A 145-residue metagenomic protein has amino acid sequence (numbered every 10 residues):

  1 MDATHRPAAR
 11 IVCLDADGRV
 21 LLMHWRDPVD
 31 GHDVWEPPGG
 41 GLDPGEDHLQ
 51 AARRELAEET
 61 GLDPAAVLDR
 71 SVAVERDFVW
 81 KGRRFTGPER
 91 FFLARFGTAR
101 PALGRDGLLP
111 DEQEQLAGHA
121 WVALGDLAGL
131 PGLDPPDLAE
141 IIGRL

Functional and structural regions predicted by a protein language model:
M1-L21, G41-P44: Conserved N-terminal beta-strand and adjoining loop/helix that marks the start of the Nudix/MutT-like hydrolase domain
A9, D17, S71, L138-A139: Low-complexity, intrinsically disordered short peptide segments enriched in small/polar/basic residues
V29-D33: A conserved beta-turn-beta hairpin within the catalytic core of GNAT-like acetyltransferases that forms part
W35-P37: A short gly/proline-enriched turn/hairpin at secondary-structure junctions
L42-L68, V74-G132: Unchanged
A128-L145: Charged phosphate-binding loop/patch that engages nucleotide di/tri-phosphates or the phosphate backbone of nucleic
